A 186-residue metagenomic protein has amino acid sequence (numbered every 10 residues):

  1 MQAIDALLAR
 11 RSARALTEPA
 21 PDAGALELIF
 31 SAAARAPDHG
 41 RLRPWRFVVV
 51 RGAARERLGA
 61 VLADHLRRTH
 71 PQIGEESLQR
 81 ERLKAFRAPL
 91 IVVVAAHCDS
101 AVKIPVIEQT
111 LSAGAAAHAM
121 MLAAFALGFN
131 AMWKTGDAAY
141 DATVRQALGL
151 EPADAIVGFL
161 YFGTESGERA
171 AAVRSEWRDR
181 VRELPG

Functional and structural regions predicted by a protein language model:
M1-R87, G186: N-terminal amphipathic, basic helical "cap/leader" segment at the start of enzyme domains
A3-S12, P152, I156-G186: C-terminal helix-cap and adjacent tail motif
A33, V92, C98-Q146: Small-aliphatic-rich amphipathic alpha-helix that forms the alpha element of a beta-alpha
G52, G59, T143-V144, L150-E151: Short Asp/Glu-rich motifs
H65-L66, G149-P152: Short, hinge-like loop/turn segments at secondary-structure boundaries
P89-I91, N130, A155-V157: Structural motif
